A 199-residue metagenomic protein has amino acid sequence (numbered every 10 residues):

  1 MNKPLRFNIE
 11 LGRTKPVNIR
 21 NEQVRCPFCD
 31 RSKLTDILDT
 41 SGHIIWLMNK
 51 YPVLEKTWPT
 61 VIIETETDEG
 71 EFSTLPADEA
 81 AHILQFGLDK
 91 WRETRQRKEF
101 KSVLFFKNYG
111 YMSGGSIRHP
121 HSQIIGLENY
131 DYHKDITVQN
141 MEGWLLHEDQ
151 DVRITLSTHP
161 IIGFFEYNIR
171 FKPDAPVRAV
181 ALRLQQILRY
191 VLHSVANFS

Functional and structural regions predicted by a protein language model:
M1-F86, K90, T94-S113, I117 (+2 more regions): Active-site microenvironments that recognize anionic phosphate/pyrophosphate groups
H121: Conserved, mostly hydrophobic/aromatic
